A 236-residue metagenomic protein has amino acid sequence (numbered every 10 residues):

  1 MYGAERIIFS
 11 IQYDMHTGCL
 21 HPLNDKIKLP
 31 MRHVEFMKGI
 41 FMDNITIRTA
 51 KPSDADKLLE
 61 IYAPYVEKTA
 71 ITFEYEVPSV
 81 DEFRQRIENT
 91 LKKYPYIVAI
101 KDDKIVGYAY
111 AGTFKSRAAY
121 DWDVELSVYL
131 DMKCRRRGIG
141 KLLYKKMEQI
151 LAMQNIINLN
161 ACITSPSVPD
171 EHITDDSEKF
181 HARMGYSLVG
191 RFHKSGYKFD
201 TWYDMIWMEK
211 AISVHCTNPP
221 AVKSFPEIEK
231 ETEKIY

Functional and structural regions predicted by a protein language model:
T46-L58: A short beta-loop-alpha structural element at the N-terminal edge of CoA-dependent acyl/N-acetyltransferase catalytic
L59-R86: Conserved GNAT-fold acetyl-CoA-binding loop/helix
P78-K133, K145, I150, Q154 (+1 more regions): Acetyl-CoA-dependent GNAT
Y110, C162-T164, E178, A182-T201 (+2 more regions): Conserved catalytic-core motifs of GNAT/GCN5-like acyltransferases
S127-R135, I163-V168: A short, internal acetyl-CoA/4′-phosphopantetheine-binding micro-motif in the GNAT/acyltransferase core
R136-L151, D175-K179: Conserved acetyl-CoA-binding loop-helix of GNAT-fold acetyltransferases
L151-I173: Conserved GNAT acetyl-CoA-binding A-motif
K194-Y236: C-terminal "cap" of GNAT-fold acetyltransferases
